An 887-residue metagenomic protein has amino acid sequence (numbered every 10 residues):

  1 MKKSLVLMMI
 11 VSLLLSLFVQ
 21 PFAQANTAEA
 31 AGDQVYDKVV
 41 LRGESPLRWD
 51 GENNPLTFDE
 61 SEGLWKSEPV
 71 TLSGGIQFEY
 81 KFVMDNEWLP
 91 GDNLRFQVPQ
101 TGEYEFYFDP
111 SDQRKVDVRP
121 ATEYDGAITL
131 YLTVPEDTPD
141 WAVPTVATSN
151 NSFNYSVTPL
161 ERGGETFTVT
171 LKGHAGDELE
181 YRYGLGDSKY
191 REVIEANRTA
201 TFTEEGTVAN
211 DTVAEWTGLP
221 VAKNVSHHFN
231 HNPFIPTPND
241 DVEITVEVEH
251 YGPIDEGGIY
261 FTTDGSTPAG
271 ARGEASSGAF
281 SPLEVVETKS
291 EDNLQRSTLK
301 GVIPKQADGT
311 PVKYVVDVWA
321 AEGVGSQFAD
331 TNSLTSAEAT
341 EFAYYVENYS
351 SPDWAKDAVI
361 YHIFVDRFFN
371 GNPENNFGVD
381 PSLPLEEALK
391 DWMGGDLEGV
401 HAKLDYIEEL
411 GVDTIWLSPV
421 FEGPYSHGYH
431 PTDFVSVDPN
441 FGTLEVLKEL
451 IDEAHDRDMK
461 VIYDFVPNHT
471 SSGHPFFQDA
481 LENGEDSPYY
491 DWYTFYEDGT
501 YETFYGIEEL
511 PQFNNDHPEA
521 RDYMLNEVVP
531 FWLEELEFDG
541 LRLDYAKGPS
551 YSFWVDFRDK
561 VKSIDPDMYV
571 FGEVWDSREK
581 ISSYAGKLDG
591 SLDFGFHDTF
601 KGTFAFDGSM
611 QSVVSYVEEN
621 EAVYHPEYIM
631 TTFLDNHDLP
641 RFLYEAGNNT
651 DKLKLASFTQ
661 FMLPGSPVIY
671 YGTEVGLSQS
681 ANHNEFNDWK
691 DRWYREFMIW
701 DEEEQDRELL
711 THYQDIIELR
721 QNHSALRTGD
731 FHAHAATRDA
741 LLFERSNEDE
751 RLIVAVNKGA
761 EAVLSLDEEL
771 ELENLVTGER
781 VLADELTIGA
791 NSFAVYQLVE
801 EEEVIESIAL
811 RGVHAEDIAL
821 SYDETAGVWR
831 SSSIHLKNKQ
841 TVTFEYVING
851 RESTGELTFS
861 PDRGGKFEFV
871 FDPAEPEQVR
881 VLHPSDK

Functional and structural regions predicted by a protein language model:
L15-G32: Sec-dependent signal peptide cleavage junction
G32-Q77, V83-Q100, T129-E178, G186-F202 (+4 more regions): Aromatic-rich carbohydrate-binding modules that target alpha-glucans
D37, G126-L130, D240-I244: Structural beta-strand segments of beta-rich domains
E215-T237, V881, D886: Short, compositionally biased P/S/T/A/G/V-rich stretches that sit at domain boundaries
G257, P268-A269, I451, H455-K460 (+14 more regions): Active-site-proximal helices and loops of the catalytic beta/alpha 8
W354, A358, F364-T414, P419-L536 (+2 more regions): Substrate-binding/active-site clefts of carbohydrate-active enzymes
A355, G371-W392, K403, S615 (+6 more regions): Loop/helix patches that line or flank the sugar-binding groove of alpha-linked glycan CAZymes
A783-V804, E875-P884: C-terminal beta-strand-rich structural cap/linker in extracellular carbohydrate-active enzymes
